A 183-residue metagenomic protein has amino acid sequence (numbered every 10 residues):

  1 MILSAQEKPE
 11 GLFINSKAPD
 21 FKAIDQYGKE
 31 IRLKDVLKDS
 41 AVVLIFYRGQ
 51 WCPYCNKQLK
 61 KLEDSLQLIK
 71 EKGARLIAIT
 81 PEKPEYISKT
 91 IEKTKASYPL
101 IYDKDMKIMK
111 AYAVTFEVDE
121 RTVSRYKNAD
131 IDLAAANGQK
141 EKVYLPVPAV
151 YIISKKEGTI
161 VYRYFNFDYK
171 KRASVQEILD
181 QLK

Functional and structural regions predicted by a protein language model:
A5-K34: N-terminal "domain-start" segment that seeds a small globular fold
A18-P19, A41, V147-A149: Short loop/turn microsegments at loop-to-beta-strand junctions
K34-L62: Short active-site neighborhood of thiol/selenol oxidoreductases, capturing the structured segment around
L37, K70, V143-L145: Extracellular/periplasmic catalytic domains that process cell-envelope and extracellular macromolecules
K57-A113, E117: Structural microenvironment flanking redox-active thiols in thiol-disulfide oxidoreductases
M106-D168: Thiol/selenol-based redox catalytic cores and closely related redox-interacting motifs
Y169-K183: A short, polar/charged loop-to-alpha-helix boundary motif
